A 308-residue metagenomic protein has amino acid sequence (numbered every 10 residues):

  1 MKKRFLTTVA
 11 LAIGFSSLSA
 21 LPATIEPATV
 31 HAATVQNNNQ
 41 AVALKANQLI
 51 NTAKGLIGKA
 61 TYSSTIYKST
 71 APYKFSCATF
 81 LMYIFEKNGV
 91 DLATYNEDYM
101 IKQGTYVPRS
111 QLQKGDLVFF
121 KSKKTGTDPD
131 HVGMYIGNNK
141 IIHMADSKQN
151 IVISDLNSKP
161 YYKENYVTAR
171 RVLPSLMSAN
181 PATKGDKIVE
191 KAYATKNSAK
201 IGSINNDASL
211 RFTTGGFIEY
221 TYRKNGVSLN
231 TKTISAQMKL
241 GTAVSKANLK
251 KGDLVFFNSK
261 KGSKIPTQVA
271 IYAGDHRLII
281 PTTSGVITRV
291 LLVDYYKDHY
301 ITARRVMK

Functional and structural regions predicted by a protein language model:
K3-F15: Sec-dependent N-terminal signal peptides
T8, L18-T29, T34-N38, L44 (+6 more regions): Aromatic- and glycine-rich peptidoglycan recognition patches
L11, K124, L173, K261 (+1 more regions): A broadly conserved detector of short glycine/acidic/proline-rich loop/turn motifs that flank catalytic sites and bind
S17-S19, G58-T65, V118-K121, P174 (+1 more regions): Short regulatory "switch" loops immediately downstream of catalytic or recognition motifs within protein catalytic
V30-D91, K114, D128, R170-S228 (+4 more regions): N-terminal capping segments
Y83-F85, F119, Y135, Y162 (+7 more regions): Tyrosine-centered aromatic motifs in long, intrinsically disordered, low-complexity repeat arrays
V90-N150, S228-T288: ...with weaker cross-activation on analogous glycine-rich loops/strands in unrelated enzymes
